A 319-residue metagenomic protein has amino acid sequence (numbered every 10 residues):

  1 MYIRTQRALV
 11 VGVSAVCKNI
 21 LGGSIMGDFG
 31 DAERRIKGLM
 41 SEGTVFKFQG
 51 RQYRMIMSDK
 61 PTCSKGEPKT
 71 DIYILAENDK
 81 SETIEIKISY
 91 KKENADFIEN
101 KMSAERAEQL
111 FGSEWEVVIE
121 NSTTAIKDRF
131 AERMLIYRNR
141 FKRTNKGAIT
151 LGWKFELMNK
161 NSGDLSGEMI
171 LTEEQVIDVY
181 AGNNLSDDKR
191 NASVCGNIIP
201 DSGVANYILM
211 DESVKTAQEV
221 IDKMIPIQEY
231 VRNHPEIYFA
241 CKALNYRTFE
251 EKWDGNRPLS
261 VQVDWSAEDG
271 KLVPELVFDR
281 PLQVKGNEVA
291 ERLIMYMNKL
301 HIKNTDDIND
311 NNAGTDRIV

Functional and structural regions predicted by a protein language model:
M1-I25: N-terminal amphipathic/basic-hydrophobic helices that include classical n-h-c signal peptides and signal-anchor
L21-E42, T62-K65: A short, highly charged nucleic-acid-interacting micro-segment common to nuclease and nuclease-linked defense proteins
G27, T44, F48, S81-V284: Catalytic cores of nucleic-acid endonucleases
E42-N78: A short acidic/basic microdomain associated with nuclease active sites
P258-V319: Charge-dense, extended regions
